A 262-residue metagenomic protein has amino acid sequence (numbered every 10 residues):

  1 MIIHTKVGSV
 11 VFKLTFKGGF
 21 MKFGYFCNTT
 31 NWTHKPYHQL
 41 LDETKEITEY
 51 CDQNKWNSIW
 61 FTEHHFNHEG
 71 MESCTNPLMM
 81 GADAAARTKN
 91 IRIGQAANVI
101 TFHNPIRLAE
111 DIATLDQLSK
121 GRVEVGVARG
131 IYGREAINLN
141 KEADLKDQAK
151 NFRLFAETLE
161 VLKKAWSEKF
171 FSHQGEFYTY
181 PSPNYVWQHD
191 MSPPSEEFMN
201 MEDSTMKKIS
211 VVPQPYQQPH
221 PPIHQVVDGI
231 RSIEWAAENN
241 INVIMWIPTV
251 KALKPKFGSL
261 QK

Functional and structural regions predicted by a protein language model:
L14-I91, Q218-P221: N-terminal beta1-alpha1-beta2 module of alpha/beta enzyme domains
F23-C27, I59-F61, I93-Q95, V123-V127 (+2 more regions): Hydrophobic faces of well-ordered beta-strands that scaffold small-molecule active sites in alpha/beta enzyme cores
N31-K35, G94-H103, K146: The substrate-binding groove and active-site-proximal loops of carbohydrate-active enzymes, especially glycoside
Q39-E43, T101-T114: Glycine-rich anion/phosphate-binding loops
R107-N239: Internal, glycine-rich beta/alpha segment that forms the wall or movable "lid" of small-molecule/cofactor binding
D147, L159-E160, L253-Q261: C-terminal helical cap(s) of enzyme catalytic domains, especially alpha/beta-barrels
I233-K256: A conserved active-site cap/scaffold subdomain adjacent to cofactor or substrate pockets
